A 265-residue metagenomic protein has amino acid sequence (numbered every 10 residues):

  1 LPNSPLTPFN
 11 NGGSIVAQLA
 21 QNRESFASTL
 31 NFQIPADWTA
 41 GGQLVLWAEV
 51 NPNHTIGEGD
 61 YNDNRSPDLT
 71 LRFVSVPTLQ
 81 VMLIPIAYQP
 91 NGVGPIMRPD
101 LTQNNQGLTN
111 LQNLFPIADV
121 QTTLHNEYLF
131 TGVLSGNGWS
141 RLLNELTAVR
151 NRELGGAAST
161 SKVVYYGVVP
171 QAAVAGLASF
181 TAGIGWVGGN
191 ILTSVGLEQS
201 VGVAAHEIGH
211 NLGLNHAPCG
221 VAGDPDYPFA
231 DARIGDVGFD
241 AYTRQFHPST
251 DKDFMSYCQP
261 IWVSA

Functional and structural regions predicted by a protein language model:
L1, Y166-V168, F254-Y257: Extended hydrophobic secondary-structure segments that form protein cores and membrane-embedded regions
L1-M82: Extracellular/luminal regions of secreted and cell-surface proteins that mediate adhesion/ECM remodeling
P2-V16, Q21, S25-T39, Y88 (+3 more regions): Extended charged low-complexity segments that act as oligomerization/scaffolding linkers
S4-F9, F73-G223: Active-site-proximal segment of zinc-dependent metalloprotease catalytic domains
T29, Q43-V45, T78, L108 (+2 more regions): Extracellular structured ligand-interaction cores
W38, H54, A87-Q89, I261: Residues that cap or initiate secondary-structure elements
H54, V201, A217-A265: Replace "(M1/M4/M9/M12/WLM)" with "(e.g., M1/M4/M8/M9/M12/M26/WLM)" and add "not limited to" to clarify scope
